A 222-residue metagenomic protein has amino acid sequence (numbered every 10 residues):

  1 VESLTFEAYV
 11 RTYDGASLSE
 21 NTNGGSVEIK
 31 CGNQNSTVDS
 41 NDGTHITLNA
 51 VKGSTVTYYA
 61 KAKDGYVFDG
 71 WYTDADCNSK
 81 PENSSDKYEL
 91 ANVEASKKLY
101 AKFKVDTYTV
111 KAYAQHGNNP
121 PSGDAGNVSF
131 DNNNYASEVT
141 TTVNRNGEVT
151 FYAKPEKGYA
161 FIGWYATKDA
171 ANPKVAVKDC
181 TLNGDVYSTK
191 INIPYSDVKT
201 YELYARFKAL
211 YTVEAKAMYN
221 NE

Functional and structural regions predicted by a protein language model:
V1, H45-V51, K61-K63, K87-N92 (+4 more regions): Tandem-repeat/low-complexity and Cys-motif detector
V1-Y13, N83-A114, C180-A217: Conserved "repeat-terminator" motif of extracellular CCP/Sushi domains
E2-N49, K104-T142, K208-E222: Conserved N-terminal submotifs of small, disulfide-stabilized extracellular modules
A8, Y58, F68-W71, A101 (+6 more regions): Extracellular/surface recognition and adhesion modules
S54-S85, G147-V186: Surface-exposed interfaces of beta-sheet-rich extracellular modules
P120-S122, A171-P173, D197: Short, solvent-exposed loop/turn segments that connect beta-strands within catalytic domains and beta-strand-rich
